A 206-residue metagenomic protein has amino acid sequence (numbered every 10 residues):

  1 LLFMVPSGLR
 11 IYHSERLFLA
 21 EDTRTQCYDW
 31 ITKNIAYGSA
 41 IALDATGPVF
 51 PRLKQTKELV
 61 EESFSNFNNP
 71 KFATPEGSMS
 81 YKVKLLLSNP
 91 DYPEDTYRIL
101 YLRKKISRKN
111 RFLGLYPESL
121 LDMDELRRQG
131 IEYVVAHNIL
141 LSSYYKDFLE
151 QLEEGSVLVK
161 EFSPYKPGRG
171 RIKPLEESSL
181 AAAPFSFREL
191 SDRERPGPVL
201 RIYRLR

Functional and structural regions predicted by a protein language model:
L1-R10: Signature aromatic-anchored transmembrane alpha helix within multi-pass, membrane-resident enzymes that catalyze glycan
R10-R16, T23-R206: C-terminal luminal/periplasmic domains and tails of membrane-associated envelope-modifying transferases
